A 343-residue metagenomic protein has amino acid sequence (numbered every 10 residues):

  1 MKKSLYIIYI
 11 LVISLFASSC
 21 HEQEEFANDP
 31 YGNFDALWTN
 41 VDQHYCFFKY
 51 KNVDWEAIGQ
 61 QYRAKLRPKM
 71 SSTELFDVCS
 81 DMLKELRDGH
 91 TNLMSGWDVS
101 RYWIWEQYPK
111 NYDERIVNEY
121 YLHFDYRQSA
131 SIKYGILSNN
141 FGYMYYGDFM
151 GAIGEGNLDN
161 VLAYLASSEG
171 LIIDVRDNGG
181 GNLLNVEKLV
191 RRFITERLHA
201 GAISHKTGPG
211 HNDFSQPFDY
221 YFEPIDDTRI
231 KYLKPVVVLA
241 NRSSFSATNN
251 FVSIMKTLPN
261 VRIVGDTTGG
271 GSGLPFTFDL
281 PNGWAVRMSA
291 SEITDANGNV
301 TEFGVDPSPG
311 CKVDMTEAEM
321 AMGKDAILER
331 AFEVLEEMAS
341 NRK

Functional and structural regions predicted by a protein language model:
M1-S18: Sec-dependent bacterial lipoprotein signal peptides
S4, C20-Y221, T277, A285 (+1 more regions): Flexible, low-complexity junctional segments that flank or bridge functional domains
I7-L11, K49-N52, E56, K69 (+1 more regions): Low-complexity, intrinsically disordered regions enriched in charged/polar residues
S14, L165-S167, I230: Alpha-helix termination/capping residues and helix-transition junctions
H21-D35, N40-V41, G179-K343: C-terminal "post-core" interaction segments
